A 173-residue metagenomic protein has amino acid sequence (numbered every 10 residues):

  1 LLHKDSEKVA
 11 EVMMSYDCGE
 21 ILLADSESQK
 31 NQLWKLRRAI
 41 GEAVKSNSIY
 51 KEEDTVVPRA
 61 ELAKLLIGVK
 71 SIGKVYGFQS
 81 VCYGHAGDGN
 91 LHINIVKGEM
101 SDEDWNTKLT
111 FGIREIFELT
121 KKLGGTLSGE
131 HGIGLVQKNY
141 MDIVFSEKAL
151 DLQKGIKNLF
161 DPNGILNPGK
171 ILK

Functional and structural regions predicted by a protein language model:
L1-K173: Noncatalytic alpha-helical scaffold of FAD-dependent oxidoreductases
